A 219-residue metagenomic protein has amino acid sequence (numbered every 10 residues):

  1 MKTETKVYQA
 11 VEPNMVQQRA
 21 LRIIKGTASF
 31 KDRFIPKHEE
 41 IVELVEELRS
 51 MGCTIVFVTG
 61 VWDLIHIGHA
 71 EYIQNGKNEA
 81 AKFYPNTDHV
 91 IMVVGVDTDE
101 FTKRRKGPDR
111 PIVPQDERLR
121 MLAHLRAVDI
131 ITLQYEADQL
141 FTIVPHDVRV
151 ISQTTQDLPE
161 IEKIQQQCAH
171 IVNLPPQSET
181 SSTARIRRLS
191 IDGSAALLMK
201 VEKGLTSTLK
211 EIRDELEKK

Functional and structural regions predicted by a protein language model:
M1-K219: Nucleotidyltransferase catalytic core that binds NTPs
